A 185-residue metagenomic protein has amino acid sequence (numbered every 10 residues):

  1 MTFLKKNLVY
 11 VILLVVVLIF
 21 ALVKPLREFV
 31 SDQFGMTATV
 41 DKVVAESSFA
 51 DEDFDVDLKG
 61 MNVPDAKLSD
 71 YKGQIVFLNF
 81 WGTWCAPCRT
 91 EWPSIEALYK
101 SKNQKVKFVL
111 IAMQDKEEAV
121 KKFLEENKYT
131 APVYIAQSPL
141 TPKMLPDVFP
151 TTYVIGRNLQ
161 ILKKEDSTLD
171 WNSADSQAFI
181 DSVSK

Functional and structural regions predicted by a protein language model:
M1-D53: N-terminal targeting signals for export/organelle localization
A50, D55-V76: A short beta-strand-turn-helix
K72, F80-A97: Conserved redox-active cysteine motifs that mediate thiol-disulfide chemistry, especially di-cysteine Cys-X(1-2)-Cys
K72-Q74, Q104, Y129-T130, P146-D147: Active-site acidic short loop of glycosyltransferases
F77-W81, A112: Structural cue for short, hydrophobic secondary-structure segments
R89-N127, I135-K143, A178: Structural microenvironment flanking redox-active thiols in thiol-disulfide oxidoreductases
K122-Y129, I135-V183: Thiol/disulfide oxidoreductase modules built on the thioredoxin-like
